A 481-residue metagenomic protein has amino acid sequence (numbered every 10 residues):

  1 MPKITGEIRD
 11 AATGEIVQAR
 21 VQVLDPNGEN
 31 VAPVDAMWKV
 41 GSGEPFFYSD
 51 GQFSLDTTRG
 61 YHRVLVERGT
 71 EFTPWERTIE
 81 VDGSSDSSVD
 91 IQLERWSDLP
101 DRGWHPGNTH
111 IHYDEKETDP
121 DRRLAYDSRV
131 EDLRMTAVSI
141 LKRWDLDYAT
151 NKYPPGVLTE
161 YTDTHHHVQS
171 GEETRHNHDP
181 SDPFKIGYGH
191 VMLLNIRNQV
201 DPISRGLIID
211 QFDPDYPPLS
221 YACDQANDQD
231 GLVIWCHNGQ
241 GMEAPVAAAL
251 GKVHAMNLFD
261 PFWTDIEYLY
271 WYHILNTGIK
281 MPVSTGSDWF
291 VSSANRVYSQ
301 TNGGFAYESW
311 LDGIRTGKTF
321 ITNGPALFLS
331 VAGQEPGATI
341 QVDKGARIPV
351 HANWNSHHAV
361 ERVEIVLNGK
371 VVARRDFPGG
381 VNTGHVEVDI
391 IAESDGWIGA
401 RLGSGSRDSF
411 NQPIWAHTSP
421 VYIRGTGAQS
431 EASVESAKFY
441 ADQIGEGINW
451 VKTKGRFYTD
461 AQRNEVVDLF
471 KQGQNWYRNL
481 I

Functional and structural regions predicted by a protein language model:
M1-P2, E7-D182, G187, L194-Q199: Long luminal/extracellular ectodomains of secretory-pathway precursor proteins
P2, I8-V31, D35-K39, G43-F46 (+4 more regions): C-terminal functional module detector
R102-S287, S293-A294, A306-S309: Catalytic cores of extracellular degradative/oxidative enzymes
